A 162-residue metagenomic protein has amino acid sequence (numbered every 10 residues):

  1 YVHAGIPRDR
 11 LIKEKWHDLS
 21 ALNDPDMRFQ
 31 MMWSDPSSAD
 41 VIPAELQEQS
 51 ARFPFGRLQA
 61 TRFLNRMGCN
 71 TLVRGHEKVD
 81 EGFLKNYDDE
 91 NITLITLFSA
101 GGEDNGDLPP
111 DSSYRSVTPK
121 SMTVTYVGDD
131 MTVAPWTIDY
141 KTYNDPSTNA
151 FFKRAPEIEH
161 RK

Functional and structural regions predicted by a protein language model:
Y1-K162: Feature recognizes metal-dependent phosphohydrolase scaffolds
